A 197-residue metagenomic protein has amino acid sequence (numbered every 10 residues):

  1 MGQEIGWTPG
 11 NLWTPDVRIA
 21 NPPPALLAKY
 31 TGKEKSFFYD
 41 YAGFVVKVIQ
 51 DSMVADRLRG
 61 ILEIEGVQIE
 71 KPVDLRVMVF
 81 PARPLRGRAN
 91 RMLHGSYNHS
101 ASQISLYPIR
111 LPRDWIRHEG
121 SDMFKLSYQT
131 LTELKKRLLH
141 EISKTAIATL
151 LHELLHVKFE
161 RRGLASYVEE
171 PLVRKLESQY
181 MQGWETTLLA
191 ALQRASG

Functional and structural regions predicted by a protein language model:
M1-E141: A metal-dependent hydrolase signature that marks the N-terminal structural subdomain at the beginning of catalytic folds
A89, G95, A101-S102, T149 (+2 more regions): Small-side-chain structural scaffolding
D114-W115, K158-F159, S166: Short catalytic/ligand-binding loop motif for oxyanion handling, primarily in non-cytosolic enzymes, centered on
I142-A148: Acidic, low-complexity, intrinsically disordered interaction modules
A148-R161: Active-site recognition of the HExxH zinc-binding catalytic motif
R162-G197: Post-HExxH zinc-binding segment in Zn-dependent metallohydrolases
